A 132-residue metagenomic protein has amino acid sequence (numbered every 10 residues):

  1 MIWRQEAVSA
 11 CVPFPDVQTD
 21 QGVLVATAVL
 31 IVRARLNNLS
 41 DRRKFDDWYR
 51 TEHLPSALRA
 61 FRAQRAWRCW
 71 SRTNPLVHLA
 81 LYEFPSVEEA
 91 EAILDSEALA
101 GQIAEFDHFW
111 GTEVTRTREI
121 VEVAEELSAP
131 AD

Functional and structural regions predicted by a protein language model:
W3-A7, C11-D132: Macromolecular interaction modules
